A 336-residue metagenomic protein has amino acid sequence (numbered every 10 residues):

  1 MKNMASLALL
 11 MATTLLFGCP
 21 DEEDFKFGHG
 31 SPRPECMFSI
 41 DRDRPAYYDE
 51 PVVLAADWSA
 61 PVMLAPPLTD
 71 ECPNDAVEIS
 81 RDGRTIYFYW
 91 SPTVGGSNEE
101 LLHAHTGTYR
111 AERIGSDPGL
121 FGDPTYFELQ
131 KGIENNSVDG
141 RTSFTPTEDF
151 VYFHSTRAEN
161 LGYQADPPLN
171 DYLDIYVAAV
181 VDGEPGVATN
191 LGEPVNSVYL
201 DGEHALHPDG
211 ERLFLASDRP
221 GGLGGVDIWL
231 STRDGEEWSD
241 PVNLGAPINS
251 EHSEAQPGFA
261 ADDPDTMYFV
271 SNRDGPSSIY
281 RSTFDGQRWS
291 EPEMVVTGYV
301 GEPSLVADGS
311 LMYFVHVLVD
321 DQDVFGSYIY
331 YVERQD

Functional and structural regions predicted by a protein language model:
M1-K2, P118: Universal eukaryotic N-terminal targeting presequences
K2-L10: Sec-dependent signal peptide recognition, specifically the positively charged N-region followed immediately by
A12-T13, H29: Residue-level signal for mature regions of secreted extracellular proteins and peptides
L15-G18: C-terminal motif of bacterial Sec signal peptides marking the signal peptidase cleavage site
D21-D336: Short, conserved micro-motifs composed of acidic
